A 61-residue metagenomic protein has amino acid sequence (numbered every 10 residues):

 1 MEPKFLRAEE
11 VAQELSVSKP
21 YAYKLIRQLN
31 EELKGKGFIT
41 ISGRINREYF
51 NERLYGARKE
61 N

Functional and structural regions predicted by a protein language model:
E2-Y21: Polyanion-binding surface elements
A12, N51-E52: Residue-level preference for well-ordered alpha-helical positions
V17-N51, A57-E60: Major-groove DNA-recognition helix of helix-turn-helix-type DNA-binding domains
